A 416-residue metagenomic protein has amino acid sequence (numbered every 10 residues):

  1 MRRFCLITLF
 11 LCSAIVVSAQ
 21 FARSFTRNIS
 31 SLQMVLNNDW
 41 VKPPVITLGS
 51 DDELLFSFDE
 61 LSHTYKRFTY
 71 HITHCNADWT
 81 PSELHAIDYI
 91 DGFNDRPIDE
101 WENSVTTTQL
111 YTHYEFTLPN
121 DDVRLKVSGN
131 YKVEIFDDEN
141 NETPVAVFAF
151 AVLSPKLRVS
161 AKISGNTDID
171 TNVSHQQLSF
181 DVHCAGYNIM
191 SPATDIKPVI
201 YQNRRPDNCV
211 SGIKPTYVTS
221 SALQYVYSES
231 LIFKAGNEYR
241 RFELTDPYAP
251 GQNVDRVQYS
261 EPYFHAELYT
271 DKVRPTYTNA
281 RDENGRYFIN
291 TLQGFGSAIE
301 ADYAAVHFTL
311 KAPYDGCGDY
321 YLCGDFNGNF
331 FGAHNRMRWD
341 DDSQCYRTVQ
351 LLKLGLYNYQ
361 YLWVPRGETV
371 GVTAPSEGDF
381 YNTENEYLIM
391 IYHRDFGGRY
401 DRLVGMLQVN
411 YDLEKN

Functional and structural regions predicted by a protein language model:
M1-A22: Bacterial Sec-dependent N-terminal signal peptides
Q20-G49, S154-I169, D282-F295: Short, compositionally biased P/S/T/A/G/V-rich stretches that sit at domain boundaries
S24, V152-H175, F380-G405: Low-complexity, Pro/Ser/Thr- and charge-rich linker/hinge segments at domain boundaries
S31-H74, T171-C184, Q293-F308: Contiguous beta-strand segments within globular domains
A77-W79, V123, D137-V145, R205 (+2 more regions): Short acidic/polar inter-strand loop motif in beta-rich domains
I90-Y114, P206-P215, A305-L354, R366-R394: Aromatic-rich carbohydrate-binding modules that target alpha-glucans
L110-D138: Ligand-binding face of N-terminal immunoglobulin V-set domains in extracellular IgSF glycoproteins
A266-G316, L403-N416: Basic K/R-rich, polyanion-interacting modules in nucleoproteins and related proteins
